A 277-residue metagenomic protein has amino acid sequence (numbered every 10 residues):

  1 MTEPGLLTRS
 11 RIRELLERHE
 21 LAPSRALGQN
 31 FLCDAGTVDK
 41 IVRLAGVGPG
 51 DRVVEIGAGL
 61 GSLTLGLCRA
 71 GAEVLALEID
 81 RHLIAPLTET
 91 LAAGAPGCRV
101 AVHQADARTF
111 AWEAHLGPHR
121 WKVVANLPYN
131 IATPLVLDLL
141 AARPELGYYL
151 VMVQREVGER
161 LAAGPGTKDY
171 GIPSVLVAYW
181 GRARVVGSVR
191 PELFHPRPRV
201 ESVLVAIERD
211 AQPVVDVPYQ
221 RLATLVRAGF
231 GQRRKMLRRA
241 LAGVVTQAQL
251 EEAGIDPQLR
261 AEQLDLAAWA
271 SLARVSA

Functional and structural regions predicted by a protein language model:
M1-A228, E251, S271: Catalytic cores of RNA-modifying enzymes
R209, V226-A277: C-terminal lobe and adjacent flexible extensions of AdoMet/dcAdoMet transferase-like proteins
